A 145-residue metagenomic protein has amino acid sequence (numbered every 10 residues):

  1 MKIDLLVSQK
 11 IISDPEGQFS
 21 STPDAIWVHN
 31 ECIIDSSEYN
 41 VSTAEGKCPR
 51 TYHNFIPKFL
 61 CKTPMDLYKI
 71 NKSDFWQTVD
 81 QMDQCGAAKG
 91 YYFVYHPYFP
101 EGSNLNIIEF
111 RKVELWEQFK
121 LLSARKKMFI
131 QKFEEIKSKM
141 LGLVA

Functional and structural regions predicted by a protein language model:
M1-A145: Accessory terminal regions of nucleic-acid processing enzymes
